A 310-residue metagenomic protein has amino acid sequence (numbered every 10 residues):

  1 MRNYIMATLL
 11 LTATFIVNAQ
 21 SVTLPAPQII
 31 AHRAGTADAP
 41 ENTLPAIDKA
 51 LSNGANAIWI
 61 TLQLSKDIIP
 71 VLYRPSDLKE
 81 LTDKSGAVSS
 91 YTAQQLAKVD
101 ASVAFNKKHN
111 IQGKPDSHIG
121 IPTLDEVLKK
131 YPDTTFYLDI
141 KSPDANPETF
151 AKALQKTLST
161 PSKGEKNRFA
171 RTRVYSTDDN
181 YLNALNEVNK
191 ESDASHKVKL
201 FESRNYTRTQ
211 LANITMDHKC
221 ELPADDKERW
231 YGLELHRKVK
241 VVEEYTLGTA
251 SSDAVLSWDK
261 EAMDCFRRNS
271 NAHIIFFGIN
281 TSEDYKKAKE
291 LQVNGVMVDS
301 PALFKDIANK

Functional and structural regions predicted by a protein language model:
M1-Y4: Positively charged n-region of N-terminal signal peptides that target proteins for export
M6-L11: Sec-dependent N-terminal signal peptides
T14-I16: N-terminal signal peptide c-region/cleavage motif recognized by signal peptidases
A19-K310: Phosphate-group recognition and catalysis centered on beta-loop-alpha active-site segments
